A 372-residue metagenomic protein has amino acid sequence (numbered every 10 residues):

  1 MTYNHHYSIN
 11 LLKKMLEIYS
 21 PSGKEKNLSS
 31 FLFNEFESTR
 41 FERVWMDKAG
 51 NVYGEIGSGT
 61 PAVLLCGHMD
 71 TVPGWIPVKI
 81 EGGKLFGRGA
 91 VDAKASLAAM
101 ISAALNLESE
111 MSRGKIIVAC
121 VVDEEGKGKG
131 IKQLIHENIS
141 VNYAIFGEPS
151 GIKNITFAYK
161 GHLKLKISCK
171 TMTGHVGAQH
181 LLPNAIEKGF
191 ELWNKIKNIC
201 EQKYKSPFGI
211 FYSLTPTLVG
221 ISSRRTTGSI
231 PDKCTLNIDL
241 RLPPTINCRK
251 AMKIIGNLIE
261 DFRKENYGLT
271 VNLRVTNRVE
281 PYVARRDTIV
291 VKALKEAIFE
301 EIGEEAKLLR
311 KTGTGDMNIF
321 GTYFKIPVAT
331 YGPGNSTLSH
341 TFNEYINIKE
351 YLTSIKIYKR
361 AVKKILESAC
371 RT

Functional and structural regions predicted by a protein language model:
M1-L64, V72, K233-N237, A251-I254 (+1 more regions): N-terminal helical capping/dimerization or prosegment-like subdomains of hydrolases acting on amide or phosphate bonds
Y3, P21, S150, F157 (+1 more regions): Metal-dependent amide/peptide-bond hydrolase catalytic core, centered on the "pita-bread" metallohydrolase fold
L32, L97-L107, L134, G189-L192 (+2 more regions): Buried hydrophobic packing segments
W45-M46, L85-A93, L308-T312: Active-site nucleophile and cofactor-binding loops and adjacent substrate-binding regions of central metabolic enzymes
K48-A49, G67-M69, V122, G147-S150 (+2 more regions): Fold-independent oxyanion-binding glycine-rich loops and adjacent beta-strand/coil segments at enzyme active sites
T60-C120, I348: Active-site metal-coordination/substrate-binding segment of hydrolases, especially metallo-dependent peptidases
V63-L65, A119, Y143-I145, P327-A329: Hydrophobic/aromatic beta-strand patches that form the interior of the parallel beta-sheet core in alpha/beta enzyme
A98-K164, C370: Acidic/histidine-rich catalytic neighborhood of metal-dependent amide-processing enzymes
